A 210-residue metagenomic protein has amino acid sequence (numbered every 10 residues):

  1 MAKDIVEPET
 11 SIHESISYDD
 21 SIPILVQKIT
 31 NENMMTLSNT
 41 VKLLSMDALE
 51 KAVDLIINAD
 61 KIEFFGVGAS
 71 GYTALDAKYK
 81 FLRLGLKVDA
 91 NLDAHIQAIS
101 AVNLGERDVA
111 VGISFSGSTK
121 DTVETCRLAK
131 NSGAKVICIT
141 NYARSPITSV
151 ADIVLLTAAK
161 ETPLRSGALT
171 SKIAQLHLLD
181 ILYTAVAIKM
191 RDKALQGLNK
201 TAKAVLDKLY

Functional and structural regions predicted by a protein language model:
M1-D47: HTH-adjacent hinge/linker in prokaryotic transcriptional regulators
N33-T36, T40, A52-L55, T125: A ubiquitous structural signal for well-ordered alpha-helices
D47-A59: Glycine-rich phosphate/diphosphate-binding loops that line cofactor/substrate pockets in enzymes
I57-H177, I181-R191: Glycine-rich phosphate-binding loops that contact phosphosugars or nucleotide phosphates
D192-Y210: A short, charged, Gly/Pro-tolerant segment at domain boundaries
